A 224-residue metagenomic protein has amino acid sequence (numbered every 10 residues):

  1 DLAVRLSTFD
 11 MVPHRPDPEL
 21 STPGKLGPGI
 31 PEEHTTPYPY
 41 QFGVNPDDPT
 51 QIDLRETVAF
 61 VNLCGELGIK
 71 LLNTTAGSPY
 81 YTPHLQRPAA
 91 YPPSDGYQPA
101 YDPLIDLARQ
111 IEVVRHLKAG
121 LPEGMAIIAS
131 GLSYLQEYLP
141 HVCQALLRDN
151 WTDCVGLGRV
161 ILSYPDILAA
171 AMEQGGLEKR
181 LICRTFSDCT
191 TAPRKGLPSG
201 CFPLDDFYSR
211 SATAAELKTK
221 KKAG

Functional and structural regions predicted by a protein language model:
D1-G224: Flavin-dependent oxidoreductase catalytic cores
